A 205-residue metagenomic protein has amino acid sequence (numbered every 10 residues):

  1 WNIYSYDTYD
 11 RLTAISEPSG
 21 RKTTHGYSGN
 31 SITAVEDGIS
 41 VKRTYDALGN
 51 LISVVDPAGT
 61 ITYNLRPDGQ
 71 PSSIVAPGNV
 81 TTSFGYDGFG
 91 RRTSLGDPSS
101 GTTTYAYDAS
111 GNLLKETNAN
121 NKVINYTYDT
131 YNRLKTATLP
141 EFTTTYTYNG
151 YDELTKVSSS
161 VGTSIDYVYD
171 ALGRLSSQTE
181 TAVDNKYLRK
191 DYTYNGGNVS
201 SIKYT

Functional and structural regions predicted by a protein language model:
W1-D56, T60-A76, V80-D97, G101-N118 (+3 more regions): Beta-strand elements of repeat-based all-beta scaffolds
